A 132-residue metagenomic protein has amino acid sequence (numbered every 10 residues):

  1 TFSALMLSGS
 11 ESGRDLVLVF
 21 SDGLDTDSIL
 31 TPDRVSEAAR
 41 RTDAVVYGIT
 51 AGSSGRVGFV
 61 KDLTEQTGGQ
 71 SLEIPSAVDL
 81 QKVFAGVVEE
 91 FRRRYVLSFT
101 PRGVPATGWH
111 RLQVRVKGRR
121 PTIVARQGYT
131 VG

Functional and structural regions predicted by a protein language model:
T1-G132: Scaffold/interface architecture of coatomer-like assemblies
